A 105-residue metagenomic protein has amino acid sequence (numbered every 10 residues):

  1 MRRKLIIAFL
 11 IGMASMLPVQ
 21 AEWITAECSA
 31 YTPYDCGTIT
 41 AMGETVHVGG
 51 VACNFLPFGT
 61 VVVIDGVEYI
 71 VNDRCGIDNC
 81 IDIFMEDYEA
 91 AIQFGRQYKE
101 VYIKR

Functional and structural regions predicted by a protein language model:
M1-K4: Positively charged n-region of N-terminal signal peptides that target proteins for export
A8-M16: Bacterial N-terminal signal peptides
V19-R105: Solvent-exposed, well-ordered loop and adjacent helix/strand elements within mature globular domains that form
